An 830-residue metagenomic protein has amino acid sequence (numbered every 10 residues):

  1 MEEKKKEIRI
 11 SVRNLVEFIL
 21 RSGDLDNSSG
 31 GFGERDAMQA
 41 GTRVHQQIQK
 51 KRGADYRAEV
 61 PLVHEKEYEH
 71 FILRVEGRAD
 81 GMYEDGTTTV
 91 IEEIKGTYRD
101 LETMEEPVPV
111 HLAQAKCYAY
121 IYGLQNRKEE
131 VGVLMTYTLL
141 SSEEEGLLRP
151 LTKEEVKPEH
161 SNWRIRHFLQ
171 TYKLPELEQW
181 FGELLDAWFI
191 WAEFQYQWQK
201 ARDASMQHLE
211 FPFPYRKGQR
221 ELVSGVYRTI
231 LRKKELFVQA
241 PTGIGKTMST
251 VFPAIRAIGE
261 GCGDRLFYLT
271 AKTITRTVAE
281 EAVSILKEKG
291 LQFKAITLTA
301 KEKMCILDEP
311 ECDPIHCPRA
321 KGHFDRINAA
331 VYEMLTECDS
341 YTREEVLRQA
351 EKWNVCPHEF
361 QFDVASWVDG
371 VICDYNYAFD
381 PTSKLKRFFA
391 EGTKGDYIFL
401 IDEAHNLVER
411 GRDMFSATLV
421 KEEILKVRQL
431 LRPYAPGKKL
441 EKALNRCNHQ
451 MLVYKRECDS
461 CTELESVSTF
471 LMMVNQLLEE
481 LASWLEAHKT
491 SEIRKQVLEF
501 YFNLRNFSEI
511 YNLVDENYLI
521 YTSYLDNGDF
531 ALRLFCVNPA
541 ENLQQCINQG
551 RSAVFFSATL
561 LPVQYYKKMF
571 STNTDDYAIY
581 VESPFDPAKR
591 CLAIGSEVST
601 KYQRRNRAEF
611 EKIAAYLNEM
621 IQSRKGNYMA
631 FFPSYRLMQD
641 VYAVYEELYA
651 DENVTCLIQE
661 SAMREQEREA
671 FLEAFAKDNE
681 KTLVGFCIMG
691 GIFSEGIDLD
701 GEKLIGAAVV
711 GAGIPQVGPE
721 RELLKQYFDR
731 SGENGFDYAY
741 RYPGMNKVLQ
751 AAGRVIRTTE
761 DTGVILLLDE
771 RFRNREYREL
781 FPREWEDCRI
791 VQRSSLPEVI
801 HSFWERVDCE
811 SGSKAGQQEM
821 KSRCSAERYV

Functional and structural regions predicted by a protein language model:
M1-T88, A113: Metal-dependent nuclease catalytic cores that hydrolyze phosphodiester bonds in DNA/RNA, characterized by
H64-E178: Mg2+/Mn2+-dependent nuclease catalytic core
Q195-A204, L209-E210, C262-V371, N376-F379 (+4 more regions): A substrate-engagement module of RecA-like helicase motors
Q195-Q239: Conserved pre-motif I regulatory segment
L231-P253: Walker A/P-loop
T250, T277, E351-G370, D374-E479 (+2 more regions): Signature of the SF2 helicase/ATPase Hel1-core->accessory helical subdomain module
V346-V371, T382-A390, S483-S599, R604 (+3 more regions): A contiguous, basic/glycine-rich beta-loop/short-helix subdomain that forms a polymer-engagement track
S596-A608, Q659-R773: Conserved RecA-like P-loop NTPase helicase motor core
